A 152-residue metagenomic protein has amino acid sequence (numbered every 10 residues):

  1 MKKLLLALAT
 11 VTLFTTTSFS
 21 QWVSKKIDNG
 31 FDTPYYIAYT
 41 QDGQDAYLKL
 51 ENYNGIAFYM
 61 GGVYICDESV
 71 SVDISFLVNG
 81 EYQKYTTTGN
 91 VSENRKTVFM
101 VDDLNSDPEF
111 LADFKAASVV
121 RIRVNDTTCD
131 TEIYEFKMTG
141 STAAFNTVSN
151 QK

Functional and structural regions predicted by a protein language model:
L4-T16: Sec-dependent N-terminal signal peptides
F19-K152: A generic "folded-domain core" signal
